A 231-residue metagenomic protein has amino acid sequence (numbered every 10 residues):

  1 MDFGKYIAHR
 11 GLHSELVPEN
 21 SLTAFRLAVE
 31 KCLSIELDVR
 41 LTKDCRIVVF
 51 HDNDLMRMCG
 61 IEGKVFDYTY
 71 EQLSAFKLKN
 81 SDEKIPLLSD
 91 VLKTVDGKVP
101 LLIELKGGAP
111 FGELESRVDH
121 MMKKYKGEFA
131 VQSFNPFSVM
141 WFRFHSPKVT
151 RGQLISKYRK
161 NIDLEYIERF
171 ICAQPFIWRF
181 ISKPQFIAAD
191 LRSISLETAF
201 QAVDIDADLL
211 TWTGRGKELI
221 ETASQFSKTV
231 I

Functional and structural regions predicted by a protein language model:
M1-I231: Phosphate-group recognition and catalysis centered on beta-loop-alpha active-site segments
